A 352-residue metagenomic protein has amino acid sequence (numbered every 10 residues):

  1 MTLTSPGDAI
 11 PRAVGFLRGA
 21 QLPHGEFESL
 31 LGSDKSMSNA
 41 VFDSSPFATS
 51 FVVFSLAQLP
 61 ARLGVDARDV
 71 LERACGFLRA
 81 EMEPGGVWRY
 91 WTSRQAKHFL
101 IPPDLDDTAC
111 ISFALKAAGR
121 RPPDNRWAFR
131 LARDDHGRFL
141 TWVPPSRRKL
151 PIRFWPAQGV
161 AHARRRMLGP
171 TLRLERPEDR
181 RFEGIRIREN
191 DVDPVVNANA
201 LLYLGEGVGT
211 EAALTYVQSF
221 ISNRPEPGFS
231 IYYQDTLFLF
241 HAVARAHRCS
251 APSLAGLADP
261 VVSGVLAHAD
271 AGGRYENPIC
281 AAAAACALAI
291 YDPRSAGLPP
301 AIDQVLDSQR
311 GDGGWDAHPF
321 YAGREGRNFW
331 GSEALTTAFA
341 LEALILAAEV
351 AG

Functional and structural regions predicted by a protein language model:
M1-G352: Preference for long, amphipathic alpha-helical scaffolds in soluble/luminal domains and all-alpha bundles
